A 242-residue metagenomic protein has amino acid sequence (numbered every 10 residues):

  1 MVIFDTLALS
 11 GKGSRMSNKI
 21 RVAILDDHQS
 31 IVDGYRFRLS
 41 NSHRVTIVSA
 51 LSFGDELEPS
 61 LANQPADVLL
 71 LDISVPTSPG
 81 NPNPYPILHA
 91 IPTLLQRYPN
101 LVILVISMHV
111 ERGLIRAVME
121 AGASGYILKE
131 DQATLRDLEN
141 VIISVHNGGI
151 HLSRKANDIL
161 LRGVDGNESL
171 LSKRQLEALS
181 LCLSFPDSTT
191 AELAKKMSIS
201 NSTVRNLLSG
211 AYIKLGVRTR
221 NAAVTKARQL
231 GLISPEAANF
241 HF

Functional and structural regions predicted by a protein language model:
M1-R21, L232-I233, F242: Non-catalytic signal-transmission and effector/linker regions of two-component phosphorelay proteins
N18-I31, Y35-L39, L69: Conserved acidic segment of CheY-like receiver
R44-F53, S60, V217: Short hydrophobic/Thr-rich beta-strand motif most characteristic of the beta2 strand and flanking loop of CheY-like
A62-Q64, T93-L101, A121, L230: Conserved phosphotransfer cores of two-component systems
L69-L94: Conserved phosphotransfer microenvironments
P92-L95, N100-V110, L128: A short, hydrophobic beta-strand element within the central beta-sheet of small alpha/beta folds
R116-M119, S124-G125, E130-L176: Short, flexible helix-to-coil linker/hinge segments that flank and couple to helix-turn-helix
D187-A222, K226-Q229, A237: Recognition helix of helix-turn-helix DNA-binding domains
